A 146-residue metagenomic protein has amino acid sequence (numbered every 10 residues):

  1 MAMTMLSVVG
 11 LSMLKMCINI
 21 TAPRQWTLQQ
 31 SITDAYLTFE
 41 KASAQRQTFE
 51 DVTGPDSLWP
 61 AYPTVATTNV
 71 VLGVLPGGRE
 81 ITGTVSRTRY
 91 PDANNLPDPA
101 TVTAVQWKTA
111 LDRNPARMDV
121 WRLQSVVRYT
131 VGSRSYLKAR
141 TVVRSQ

Functional and structural regions predicted by a protein language model:
M1-T38: Aliphatic-rich helix starts adjacent to a transmembrane/signal segment
T27, A35-Q146: Low-complexity, Gly/Pro-rich coil/beta segments used as flexible assembly/activation regions
